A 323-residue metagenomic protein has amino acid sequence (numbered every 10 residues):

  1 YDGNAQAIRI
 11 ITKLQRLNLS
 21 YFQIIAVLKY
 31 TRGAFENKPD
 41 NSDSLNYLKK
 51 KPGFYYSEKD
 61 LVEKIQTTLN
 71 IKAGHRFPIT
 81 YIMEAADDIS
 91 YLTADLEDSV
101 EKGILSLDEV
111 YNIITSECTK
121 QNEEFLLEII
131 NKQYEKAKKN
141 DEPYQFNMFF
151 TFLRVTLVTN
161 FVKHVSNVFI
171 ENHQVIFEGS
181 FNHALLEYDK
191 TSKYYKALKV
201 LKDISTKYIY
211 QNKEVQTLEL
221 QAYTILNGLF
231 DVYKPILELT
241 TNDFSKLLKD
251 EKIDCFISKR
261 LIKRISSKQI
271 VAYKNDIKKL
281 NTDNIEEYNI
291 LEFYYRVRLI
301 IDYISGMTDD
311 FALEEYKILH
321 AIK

Functional and structural regions predicted by a protein language model:
Y1-G3: Active-site nucleophile and cofactor-binding loops and adjacent substrate-binding regions of central metabolic enzymes
A5, K13-K323: Histidine-centered, transition-metal-coordinating active-site segments
